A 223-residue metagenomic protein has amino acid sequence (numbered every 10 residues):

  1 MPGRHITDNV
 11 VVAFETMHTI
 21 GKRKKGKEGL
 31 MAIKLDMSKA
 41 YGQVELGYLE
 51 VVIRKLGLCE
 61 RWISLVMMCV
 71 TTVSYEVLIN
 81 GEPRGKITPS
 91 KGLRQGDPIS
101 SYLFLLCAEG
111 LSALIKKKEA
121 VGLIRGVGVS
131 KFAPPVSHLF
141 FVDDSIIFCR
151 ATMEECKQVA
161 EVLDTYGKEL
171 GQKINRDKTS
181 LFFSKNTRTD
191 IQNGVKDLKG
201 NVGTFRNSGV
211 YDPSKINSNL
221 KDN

Functional and structural regions predicted by a protein language model:
M1-N223: Nucleotidyl polymerases of mobile genetic elements and RNA viruses
